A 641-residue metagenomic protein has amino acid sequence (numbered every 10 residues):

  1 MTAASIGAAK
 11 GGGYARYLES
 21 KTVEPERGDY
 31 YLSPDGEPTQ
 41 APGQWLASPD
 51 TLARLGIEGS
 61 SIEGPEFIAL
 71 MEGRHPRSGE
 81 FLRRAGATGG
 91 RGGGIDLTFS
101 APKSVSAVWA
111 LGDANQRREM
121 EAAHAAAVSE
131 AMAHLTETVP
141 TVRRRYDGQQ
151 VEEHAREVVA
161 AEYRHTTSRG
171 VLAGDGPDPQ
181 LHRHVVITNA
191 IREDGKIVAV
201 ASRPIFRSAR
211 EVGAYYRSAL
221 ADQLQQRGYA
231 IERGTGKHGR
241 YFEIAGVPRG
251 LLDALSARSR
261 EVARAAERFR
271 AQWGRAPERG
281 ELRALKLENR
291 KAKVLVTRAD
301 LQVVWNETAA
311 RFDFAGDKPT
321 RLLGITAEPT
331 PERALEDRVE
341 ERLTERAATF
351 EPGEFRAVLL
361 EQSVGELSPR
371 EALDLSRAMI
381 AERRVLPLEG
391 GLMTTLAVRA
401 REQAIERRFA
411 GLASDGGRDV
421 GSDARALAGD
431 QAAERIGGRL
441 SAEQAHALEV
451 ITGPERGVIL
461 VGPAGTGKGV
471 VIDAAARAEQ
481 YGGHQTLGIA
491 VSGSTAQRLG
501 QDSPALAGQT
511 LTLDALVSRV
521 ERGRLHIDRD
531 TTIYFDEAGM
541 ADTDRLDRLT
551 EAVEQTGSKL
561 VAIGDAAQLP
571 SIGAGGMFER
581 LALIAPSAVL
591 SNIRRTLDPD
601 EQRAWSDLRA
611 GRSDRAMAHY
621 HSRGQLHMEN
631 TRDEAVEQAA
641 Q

Functional and structural regions predicted by a protein language model:
M1-R338, L343-T344, E351-L360: Intrinsically disordered, flexible peripheral segments
A357-A426: Interdomain "pre-motor" coupling segment immediately N-terminal to P-loop NTPase/helicase cores
A404, A413-G416, R425-L427, Q431-A433 (+6 more regions): Conserved helicase motor core of P-loop NTPases
V458-V461, V561: Short hydrophobic/aromatic beta-strand immediately N-terminal to the Walker A/P-loop
L460-V470: Walker A/P-loop nucleotide-binding motif
V471, A475: Hydrophobic positions on the alpha1 helix immediately C-terminal to the Walker A/P-loop
A478-Q555, R580-L581, S591-T596, D600-H627: Conserved P-loop NTPase motor core of helicases/translocases
G488, K559-D565, V589: Structural recognition of the conserved hydrophobic beta-strand(s) that form the central parallel beta-sheet of P-loop
